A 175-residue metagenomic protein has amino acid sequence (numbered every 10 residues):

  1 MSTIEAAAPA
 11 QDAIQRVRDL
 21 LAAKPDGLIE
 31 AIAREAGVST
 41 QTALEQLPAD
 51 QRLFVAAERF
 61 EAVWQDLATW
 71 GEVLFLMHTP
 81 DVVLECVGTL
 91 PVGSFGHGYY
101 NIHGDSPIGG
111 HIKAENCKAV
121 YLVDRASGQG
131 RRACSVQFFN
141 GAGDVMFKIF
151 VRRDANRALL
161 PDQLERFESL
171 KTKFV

Functional and structural regions predicted by a protein language model:
M1-V175: Eukaryotic intrinsically disordered, low-complexity regulatory linkers and tails enriched in Ser/Thr/Pro
